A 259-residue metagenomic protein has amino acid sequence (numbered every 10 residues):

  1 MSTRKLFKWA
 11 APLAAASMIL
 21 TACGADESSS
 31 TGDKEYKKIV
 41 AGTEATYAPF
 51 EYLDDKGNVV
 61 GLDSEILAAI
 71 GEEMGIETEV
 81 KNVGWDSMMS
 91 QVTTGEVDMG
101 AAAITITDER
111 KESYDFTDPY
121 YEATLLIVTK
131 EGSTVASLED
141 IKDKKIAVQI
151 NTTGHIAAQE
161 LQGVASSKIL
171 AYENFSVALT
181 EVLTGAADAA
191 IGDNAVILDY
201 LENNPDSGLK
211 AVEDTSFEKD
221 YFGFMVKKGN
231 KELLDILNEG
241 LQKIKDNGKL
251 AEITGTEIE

Functional and structural regions predicted by a protein language model:
S17-A22: C-terminal motif of bacterial Sec signal peptides marking the signal peptidase cleavage site
G24-A25, S64-E73, I150-T152, L198 (+1 more regions): Extended ligand-binding regions for polar small-molecule ligands
A25-S30, E79, T153-L170, G208-E213 (+1 more regions): Ligand-binding clefts/hinges and TM-proximal coupling segments of bilobed small-molecule sensing domains
S30-G32, T129-I146: Flexible hinge/capping segments at coil-to-helix
T31-A103: Extracytoplasmic small-molecule ligand-binding "clamshell" domains of the periplasmic binding protein/Venus flytrap
A45, E122-T129, N194, L198 (+2 more regions): Periplasmic-binding protein-like
E72-E73, K81, D86-M99, S113-D115 (+4 more regions): Short helices/loops that flank or line small-molecule/ion binding pockets
I104-E112, A157-E160, L183-T184, D188-E218: A ligand-binding cleft/hinge motif common to bilobed small-molecule-binding domains
